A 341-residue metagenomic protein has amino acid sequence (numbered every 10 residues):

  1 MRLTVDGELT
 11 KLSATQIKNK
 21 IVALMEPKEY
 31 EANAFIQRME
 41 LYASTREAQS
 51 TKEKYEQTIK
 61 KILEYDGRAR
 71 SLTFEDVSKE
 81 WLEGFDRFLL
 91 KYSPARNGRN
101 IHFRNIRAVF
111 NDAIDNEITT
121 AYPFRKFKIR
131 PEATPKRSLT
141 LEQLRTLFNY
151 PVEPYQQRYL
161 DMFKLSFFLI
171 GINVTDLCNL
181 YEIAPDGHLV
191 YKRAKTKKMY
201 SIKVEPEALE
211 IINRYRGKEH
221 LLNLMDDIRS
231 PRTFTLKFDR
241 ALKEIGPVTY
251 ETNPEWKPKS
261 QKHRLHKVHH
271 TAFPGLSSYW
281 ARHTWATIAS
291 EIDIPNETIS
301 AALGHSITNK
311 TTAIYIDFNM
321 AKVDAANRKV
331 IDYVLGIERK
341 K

Functional and structural regions predicted by a protein language model:
G7, A32-I59: Short, aromatic/basic-rich helix-turn unit that serves as a nucleic-acid recognition element
K61, E80, K91-F124, I170-I172: N-terminal DNA-binding recognition helix of tyrosine site-specific recombinases/integrases
E83-G84, T119-N149, D227-I228: Flexible interdomain linker/hinge and immediately adjacent N-terminus of the catalytic tyrosine-recombinase domain
S138, R193-K197, L303-K329: Catalytic-site neighborhood detector that most strongly recognizes the C-terminal catalytic loop/helix of tyrosine
P154, R240-A301, H305: Short, basic (Lys/Arg/His-rich) helix/loop patches that form interaction surfaces in the mid-to-C-terminal regions
E182-H188, G275, I294-I314, I337-K341: Short, polar N-cap/turn motifs at the start of nucleic acid-interacting alpha helices
T196-N213, E219-E244, W256-K262: C-terminal catalytic core of Y-nucleophile DNA break-rejoin enzymes
E219, M225-S230, Y250-T252, K322-K341: C-terminal secondary-structure termini that scaffold catalytic or DNA-interacting sites
